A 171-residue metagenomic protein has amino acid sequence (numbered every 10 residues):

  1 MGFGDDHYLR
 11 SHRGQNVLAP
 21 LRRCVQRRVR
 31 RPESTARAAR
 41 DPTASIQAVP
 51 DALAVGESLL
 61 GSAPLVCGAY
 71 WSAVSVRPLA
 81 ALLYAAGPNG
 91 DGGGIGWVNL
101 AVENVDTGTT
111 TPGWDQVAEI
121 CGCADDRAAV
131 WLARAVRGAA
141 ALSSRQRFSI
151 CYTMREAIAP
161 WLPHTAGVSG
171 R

Functional and structural regions predicted by a protein language model:
M1-R171: P-loop NTPase motor domains
